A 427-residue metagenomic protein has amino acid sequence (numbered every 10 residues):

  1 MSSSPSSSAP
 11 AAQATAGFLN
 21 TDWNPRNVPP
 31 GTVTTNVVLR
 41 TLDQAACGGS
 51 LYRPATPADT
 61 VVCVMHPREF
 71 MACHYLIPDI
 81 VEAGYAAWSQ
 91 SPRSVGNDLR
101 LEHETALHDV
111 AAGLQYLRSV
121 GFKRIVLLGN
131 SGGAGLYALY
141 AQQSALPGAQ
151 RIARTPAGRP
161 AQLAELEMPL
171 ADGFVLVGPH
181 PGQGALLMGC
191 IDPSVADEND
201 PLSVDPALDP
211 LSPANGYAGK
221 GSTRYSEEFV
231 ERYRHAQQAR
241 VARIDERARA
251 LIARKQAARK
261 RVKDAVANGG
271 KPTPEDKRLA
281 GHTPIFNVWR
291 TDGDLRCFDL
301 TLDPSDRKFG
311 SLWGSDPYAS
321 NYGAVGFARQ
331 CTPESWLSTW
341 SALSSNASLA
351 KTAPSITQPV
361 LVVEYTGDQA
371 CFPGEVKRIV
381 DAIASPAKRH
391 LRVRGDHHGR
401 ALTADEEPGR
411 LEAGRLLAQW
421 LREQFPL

Functional and structural regions predicted by a protein language model:
S7-T60, T403, E407-R410: N-terminal cap/lid segment of alpha/beta-hydrolase-fold proteins
I77-D98: Conserved alpha/beta-hydrolase
R93-V126, L146, E406-E412: Catalytic nucleophile-loop/oxyanion-hole region of alpha/beta-hydrolase and closely related hydrolase-like folds
R124-N199: Primarily recognizes the serine-hydrolase "nucleophile elbow" in alpha/beta-hydrolase and SGNH/GDSL folds
A185, Q369-E375: Conserved alpha/beta-hydrolase "acid-adjacent" motif
A207-K351: Alpha/beta-hydrolase
I356, V362-E364: Short beta-strand/loop motif that positions the catalytic acidic residue of the alpha/beta-hydrolase fold
R394-L427: Catalytic active-site module of serine/aspartate enzymes centered on a nucleophile-bearing elbow/loop
